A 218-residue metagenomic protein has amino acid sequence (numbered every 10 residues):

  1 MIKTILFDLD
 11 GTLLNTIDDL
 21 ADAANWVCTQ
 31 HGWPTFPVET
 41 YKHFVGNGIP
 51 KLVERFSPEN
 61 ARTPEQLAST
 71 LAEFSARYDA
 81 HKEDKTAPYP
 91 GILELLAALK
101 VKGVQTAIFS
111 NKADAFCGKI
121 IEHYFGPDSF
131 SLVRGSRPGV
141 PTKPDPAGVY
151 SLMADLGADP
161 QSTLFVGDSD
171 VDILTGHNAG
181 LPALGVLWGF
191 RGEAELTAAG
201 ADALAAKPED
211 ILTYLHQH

Functional and structural regions predicted by a protein language model:
M1-H43: Active-site neighborhood of HAD-like aspartate-dependent phosphohydrolases
C28-N60, P90: Alpha-helical substrate-recognition element adjacent to the catalytic core
H31, R55-E94: Metal-dependent phosphoesterase signature
A80-I108, D114-G118, P146: Short, acidic loop-to-helix structural element flanking the phosphoryl-transfer center in phosphate-processing enzymes
D84-A87, A113-V166, D170-A179, E193-E195: Substrate-recognition "cap/lid" segment bordering the active-site pocket of phosphatases
W188-A198: Short, glycine/polar-rich helix-capping loops at beta-to-alpha or helix-loop-helix junctions that flank or form
A203-K207: Short acidic-hydrophobic, aromatic-tinged amphipathic segments that line or gate anion-handling sites
